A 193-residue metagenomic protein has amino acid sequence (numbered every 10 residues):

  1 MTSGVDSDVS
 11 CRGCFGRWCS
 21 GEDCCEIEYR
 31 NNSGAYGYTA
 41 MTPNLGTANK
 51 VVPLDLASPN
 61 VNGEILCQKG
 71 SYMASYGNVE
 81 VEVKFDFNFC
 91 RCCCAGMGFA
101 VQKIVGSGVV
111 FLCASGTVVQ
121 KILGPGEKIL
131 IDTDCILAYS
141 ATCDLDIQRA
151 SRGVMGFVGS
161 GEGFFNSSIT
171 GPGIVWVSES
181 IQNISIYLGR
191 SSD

Functional and structural regions predicted by a protein language model:
M1-D193: Composition-driven recognition of glycine/serine/threonine/acidic- and proline-rich low-complexity segments and repeats
